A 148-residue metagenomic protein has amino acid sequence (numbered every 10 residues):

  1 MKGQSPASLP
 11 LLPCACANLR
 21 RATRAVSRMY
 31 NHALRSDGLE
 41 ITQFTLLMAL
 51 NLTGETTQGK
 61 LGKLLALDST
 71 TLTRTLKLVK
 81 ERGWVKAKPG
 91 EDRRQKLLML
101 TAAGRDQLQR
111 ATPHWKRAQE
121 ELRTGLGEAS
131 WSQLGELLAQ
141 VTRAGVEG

Functional and structural regions predicted by a protein language model:
M1-D37, Q140: N-terminal leader segment of winged-helix/HTH proteins
R20, M48-L52, T112, A139: Short, locally clustered residues in the helix-turn-helix/winged-helix DNA-binding domain
S27, E55, K77-E136: Charged, amphipathic alpha-helical coiled-coil/dimerization segments
Q43-L47: Short alpha-helical "packing" element that flanks the helix-turn-helix/winged-helix DNA-binding module
G54-E55, A66: Central "turn" residue of the DNA-binding helix-turn-helix
Q58-G59: Helix-turn-helix DNA-binding elements, focusing on the entry/boundary residues of the two helices that contact DNA
G62: The alpha-helix within a helix-turn-helix
